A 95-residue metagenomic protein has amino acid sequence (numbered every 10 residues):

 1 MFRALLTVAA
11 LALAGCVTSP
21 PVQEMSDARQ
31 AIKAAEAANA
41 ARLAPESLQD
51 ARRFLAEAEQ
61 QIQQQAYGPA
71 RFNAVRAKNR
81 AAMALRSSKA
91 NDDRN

Functional and structural regions predicted by a protein language model:
M1-L6: Bacterial N-terminal signal peptides that target proteins for export
A12-G15: C-terminal motif of bacterial Sec signal peptides marking the signal peptidase cleavage site
V17-L48, L55: Amphipathic, heptad-repeat alpha-helical segments
A35, N39-R42, A58-Q65, S88: Secondary-structure edge/capping motif, primarily at the C-terminal ends of alpha-helices and the immediately following
K78-R94: Short, charge-rich amphipathic alpha-helical segments embedded in non-transmembrane helical bundles/solenoids
